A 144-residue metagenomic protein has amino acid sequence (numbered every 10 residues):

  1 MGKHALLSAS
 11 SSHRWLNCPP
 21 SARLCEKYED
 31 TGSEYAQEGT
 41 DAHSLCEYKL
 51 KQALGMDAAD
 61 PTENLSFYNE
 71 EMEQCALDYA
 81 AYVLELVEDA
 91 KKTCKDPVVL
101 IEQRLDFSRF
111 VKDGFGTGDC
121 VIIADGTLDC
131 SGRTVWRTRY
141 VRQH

Functional and structural regions predicted by a protein language model:
G2-L54: Nuclease catalytic cores
H4-A5, A9-H13, L45-H144: Catalytic cores of nuclease domains that cleave nucleic-acid phosphodiester backbones
